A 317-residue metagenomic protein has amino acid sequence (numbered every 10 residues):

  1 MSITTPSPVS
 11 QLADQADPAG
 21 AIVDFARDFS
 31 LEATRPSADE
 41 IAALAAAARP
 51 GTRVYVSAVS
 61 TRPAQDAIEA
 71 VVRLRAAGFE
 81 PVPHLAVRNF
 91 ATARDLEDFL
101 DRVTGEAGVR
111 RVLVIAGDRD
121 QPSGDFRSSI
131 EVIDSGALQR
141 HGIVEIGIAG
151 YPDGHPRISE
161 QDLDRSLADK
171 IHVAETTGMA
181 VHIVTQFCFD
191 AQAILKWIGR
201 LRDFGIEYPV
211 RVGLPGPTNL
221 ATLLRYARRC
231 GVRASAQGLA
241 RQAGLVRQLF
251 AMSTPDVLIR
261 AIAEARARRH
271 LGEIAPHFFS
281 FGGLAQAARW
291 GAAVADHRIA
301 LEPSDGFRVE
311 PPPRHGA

Functional and structural regions predicted by a protein language model:
M1-I22, A285-A317: N-terminal charge/polar-biased segments
S2-L167, H172, A293: Active-site beta->alpha loop and helix N-cap motifs at the rims of alpha/beta catalytic domains
E32-S37, I115, S128-D153, S166-H172 (+3 more regions): Active-site pocket-lining/capping segments in soluble small-molecule metabolic enzymes
A33, V59, R88, S159 (+5 more regions): Glycine- and other small-residue-rich loops at beta-strand/loop junctions that grip anionic moieties
A91-R94, D120-S128, Q186-I198, F281-L284: Active-site glycine- and acidic-residue-rich loops that bind and position anionic ligands or nucleotide-like cofactors
G124-D125, R157-E160, L195-K196, A221-R229 (+1 more regions): Short, well-ordered secondary-structure micro-motifs
Q161-T176, A180-I198, R202: Hydrophobic, aromatic-enriched interface-forming segments
E273-R289: Charge-patterned, long linear interaction tracts outside catalytic cores
